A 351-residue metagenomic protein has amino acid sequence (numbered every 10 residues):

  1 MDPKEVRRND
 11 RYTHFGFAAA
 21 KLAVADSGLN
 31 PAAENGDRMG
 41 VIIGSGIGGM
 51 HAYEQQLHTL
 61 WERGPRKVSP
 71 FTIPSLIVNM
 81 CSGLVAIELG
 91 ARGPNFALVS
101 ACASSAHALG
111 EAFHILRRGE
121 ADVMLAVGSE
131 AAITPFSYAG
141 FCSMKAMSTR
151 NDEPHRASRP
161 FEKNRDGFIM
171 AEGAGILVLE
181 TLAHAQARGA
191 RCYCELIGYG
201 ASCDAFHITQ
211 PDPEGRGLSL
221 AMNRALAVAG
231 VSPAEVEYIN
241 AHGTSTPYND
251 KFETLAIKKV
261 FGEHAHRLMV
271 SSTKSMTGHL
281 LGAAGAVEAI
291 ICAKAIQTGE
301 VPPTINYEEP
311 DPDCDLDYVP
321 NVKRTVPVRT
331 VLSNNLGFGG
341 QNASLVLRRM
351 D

Functional and structural regions predicted by a protein language model:
M1-S100, S129-Y138, P233-K251: Conserved beta-ketoacyl condensing-enzyme motif
G16-L29, C81-E130, F168-A190, H279-V301 (+1 more regions): Active-site-proximal alpha-helical scaffold in enzymes
G16-S27, C81, A108, E180-L182 (+4 more regions): Short, well-ordered amphipathic alpha-helical segments that serve as non-catalytic structural scaffolds within diverse
A20, V41, V85, S105 (+8 more regions): Conserved small-residue
A23-N35, A185-C192, M222-Y238, V260-H264: Phosphate/pyrophosphate-binding loops at sites that engage ATP/ADP/AMP, CoA/4′-phosphopantetheine, polyphosphate
H51-P65, I115-R118, Y138-N151, P213-E214 (+2 more regions): A glycine- and small-aliphatic-rich helix-loop capping segment at beta-alpha/alpha-beta transitions that lines
E120-D166, Y199-P213, G243-D250, R267-D317: Acyl-CoA/ACP chain-elongation machinery
D152-A229, Y238, Y307: Condensing-enzyme catalytic core mediating Claisen C-C bond formation in acyl metabolism
